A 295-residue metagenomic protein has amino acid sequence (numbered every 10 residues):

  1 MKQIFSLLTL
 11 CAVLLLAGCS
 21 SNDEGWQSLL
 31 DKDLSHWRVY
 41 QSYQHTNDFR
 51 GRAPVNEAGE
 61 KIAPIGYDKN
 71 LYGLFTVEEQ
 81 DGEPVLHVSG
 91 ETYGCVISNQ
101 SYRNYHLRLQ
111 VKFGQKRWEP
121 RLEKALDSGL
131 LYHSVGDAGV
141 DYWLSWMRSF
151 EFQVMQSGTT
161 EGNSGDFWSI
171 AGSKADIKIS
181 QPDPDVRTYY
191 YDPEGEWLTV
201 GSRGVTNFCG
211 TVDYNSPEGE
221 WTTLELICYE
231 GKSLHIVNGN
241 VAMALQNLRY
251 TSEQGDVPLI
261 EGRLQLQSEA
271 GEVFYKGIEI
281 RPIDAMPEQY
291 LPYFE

Functional and structural regions predicted by a protein language model:
M1-L8: Bacterial N-terminal signal peptides that target proteins for export
F5, C19-S20: Intrinsically disordered, low-complexity segments enriched in Ser/Pro/Gly/Ala and basic residues
L8-A17: Bacterial N-terminal signal peptides
S20-E295: Carbohydrate-interacting regions of secretory-pathway proteins
